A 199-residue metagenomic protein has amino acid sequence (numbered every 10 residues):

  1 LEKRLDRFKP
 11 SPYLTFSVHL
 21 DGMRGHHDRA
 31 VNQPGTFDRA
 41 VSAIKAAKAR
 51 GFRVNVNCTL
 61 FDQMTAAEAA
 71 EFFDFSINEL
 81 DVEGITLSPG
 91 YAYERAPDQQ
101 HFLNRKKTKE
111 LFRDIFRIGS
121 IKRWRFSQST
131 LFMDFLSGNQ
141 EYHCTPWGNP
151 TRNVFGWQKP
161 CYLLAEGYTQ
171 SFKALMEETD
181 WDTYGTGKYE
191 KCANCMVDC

Functional and structural regions predicted by a protein language model:
L1, D62-T65, Y168: Alpha-helix N-cap/loop-to-helix initiation residues
K3-R4, E68: Short acidic active-site motifs
K9-D21, G25-N149, V154, K159 (+1 more regions): Radical SAM enzyme [4Fe-4S]-AdoMet core and its adjacent flexible, acidic and glycine-rich loops/tails across
E141, W157-C199: Flexible mid-to-C-terminal extensions adjoining Fe-S/redox cofactors in radical SAM and related proteins
